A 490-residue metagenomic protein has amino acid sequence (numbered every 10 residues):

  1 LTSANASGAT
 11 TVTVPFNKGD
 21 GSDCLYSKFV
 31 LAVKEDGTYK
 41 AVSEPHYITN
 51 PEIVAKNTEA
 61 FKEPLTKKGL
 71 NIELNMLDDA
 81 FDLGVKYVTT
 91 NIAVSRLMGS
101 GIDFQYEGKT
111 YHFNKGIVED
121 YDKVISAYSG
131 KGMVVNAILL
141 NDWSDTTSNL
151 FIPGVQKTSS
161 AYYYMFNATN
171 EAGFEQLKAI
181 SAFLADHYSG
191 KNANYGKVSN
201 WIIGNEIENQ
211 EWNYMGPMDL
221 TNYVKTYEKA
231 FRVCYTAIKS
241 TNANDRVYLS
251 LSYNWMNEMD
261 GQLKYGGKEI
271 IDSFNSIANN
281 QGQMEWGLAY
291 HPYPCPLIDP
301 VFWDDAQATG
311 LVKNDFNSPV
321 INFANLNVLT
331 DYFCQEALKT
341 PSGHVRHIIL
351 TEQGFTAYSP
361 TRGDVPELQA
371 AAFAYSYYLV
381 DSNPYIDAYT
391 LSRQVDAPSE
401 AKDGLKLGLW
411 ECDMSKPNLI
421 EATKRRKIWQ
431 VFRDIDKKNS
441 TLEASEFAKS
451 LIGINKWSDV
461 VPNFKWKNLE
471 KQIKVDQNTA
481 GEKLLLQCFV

Functional and structural regions predicted by a protein language model:
L1-K56: Beta-strand-enriched, solvent-exposed domains that form extended recognition/catalytic surfaces
A32-Y39, S43-S189, A193-G196, N200-I202 (+4 more regions): N-terminal substrate-binding region of glycoside hydrolase catalytic domains
K67-G69, K86-T89, G132-N136, V198-I202 (+4 more regions): Structural preference for beta-strand elements that scaffold enzyme active sites
G69, P153-Y163, I202, I207 (+3 more regions): Aromatic-rich peripheral "rim/lid" segments of glycoside hydrolase catalytic domains that contact and position glycan
N71-D82, S181-S189, K264-S276, E367-Y378: Short, acidic/polar
V88, Y128, L184, W201 (+5 more regions): Conserved, mostly hydrophobic/aromatic
K109-G116, A168-Q176, M218-T226, Q262-G266 (+3 more regions): Alpha-helix N-cap and loop-to-helix initiation/capping positions
I180, K197, N222-G363: Noncatalytic carbohydrate-binding groove/subsite architecture in carbohydrate-active enzymes
